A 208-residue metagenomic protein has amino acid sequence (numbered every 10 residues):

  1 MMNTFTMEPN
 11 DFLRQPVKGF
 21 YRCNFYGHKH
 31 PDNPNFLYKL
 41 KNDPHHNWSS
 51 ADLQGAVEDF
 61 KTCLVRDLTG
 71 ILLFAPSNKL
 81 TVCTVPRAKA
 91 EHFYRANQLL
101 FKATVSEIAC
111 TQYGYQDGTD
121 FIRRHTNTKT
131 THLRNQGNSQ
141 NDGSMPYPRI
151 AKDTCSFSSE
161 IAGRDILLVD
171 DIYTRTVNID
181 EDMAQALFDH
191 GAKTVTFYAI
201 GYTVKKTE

Functional and structural regions predicted by a protein language model:
M1-T81, A88-A96, R124-E160, Y202-T203: Active-site-facing substrate-recognition patch
T81-C83, L167: Conserved beta-strand elements of the Class I
N97-A103: Charged helix-capping and loop-helix junction motifs
A109-C110, L187: Hydrophobic alpha-helical packing residues
T111-Y115: A structural motif corresponding to the C-terminal end of an alpha-helix and its immediate exit/capping segment
D117-F121: A generic "structured core" feature
L133-E208: PRPP/pyrophosphate-binding module of the type I phosphoribosyltransferase fold
